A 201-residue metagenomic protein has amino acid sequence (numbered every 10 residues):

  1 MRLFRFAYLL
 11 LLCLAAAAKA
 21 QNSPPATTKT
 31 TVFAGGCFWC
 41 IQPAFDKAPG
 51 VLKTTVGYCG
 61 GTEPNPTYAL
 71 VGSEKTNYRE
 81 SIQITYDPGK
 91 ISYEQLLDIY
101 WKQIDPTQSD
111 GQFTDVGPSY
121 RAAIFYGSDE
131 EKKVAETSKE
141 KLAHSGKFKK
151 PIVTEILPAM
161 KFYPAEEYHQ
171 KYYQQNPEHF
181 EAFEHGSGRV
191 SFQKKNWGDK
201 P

Functional and structural regions predicted by a protein language model:
M1-Y8: Bacterial N-terminal signal peptides that target proteins for export
Y8-L10, N196: Prokaryotic Sec-type signal peptides and long signal-anchor helices with extended Leu/Ile/Val-rich h-regions
L11-A20: Hydrophobic h-region of N-terminal signal peptides that target proteins for export in Gram-negative bacteria
K19-P201: Flexible coil/turn and secondary-structure edge motifs
